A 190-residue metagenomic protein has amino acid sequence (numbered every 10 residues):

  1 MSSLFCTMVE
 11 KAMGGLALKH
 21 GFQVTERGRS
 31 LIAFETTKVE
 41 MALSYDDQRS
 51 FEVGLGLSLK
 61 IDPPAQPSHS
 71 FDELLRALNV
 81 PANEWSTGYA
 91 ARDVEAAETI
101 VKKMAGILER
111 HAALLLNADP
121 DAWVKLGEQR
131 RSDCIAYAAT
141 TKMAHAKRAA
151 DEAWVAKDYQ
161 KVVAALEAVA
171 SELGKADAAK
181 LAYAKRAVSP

Functional and structural regions predicted by a protein language model:
M1-A12, V24-P190: Intrinsically disordered, low-complexity regulatory regions enriched in serine/threonine/proline and acidic residues
